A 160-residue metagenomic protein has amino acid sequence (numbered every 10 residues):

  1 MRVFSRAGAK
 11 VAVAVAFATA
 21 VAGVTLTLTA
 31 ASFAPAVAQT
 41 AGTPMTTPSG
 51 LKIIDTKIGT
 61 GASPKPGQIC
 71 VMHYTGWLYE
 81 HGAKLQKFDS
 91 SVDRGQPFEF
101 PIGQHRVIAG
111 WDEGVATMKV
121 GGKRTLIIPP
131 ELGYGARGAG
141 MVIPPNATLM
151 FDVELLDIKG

Functional and structural regions predicted by a protein language model:
R2-G160: Cross-family detector of peptidyl-prolyl cis-trans isomerase
